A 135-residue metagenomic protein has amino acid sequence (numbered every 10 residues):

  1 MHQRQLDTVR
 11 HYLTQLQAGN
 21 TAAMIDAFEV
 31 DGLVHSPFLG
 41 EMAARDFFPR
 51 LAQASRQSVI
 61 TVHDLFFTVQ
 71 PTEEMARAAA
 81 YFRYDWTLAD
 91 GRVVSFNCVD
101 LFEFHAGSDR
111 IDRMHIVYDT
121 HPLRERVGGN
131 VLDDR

Functional and structural regions predicted by a protein language model:
M1-V30, L132-R135: Short, low-complexity N-terminal intrinsically disordered segments enriched in polar/charged residues
T21-R77: A solvent-exposed, acidic/Ser-Thr-rich amphipathic alpha-helical stretch
Q57, D85-S95: Short, cysteine-centered beta-strand-loop-beta hairpins and adjacent loop/turn segments enriched in charged/polar
I60-V62, Y81, V94-D100: Short, surface-exposed coil-to-beta transition loops
P71-M75, F102-R110: Short, solvent-exposed coil/turn segments at beta-strand boundaries
E73-Y84, F96: A short hydrophobic beta-strand element
R113-R135: Low-complexity, intrinsically disordered terminal/linker segments enriched in charged and Gly/Pro repeats
